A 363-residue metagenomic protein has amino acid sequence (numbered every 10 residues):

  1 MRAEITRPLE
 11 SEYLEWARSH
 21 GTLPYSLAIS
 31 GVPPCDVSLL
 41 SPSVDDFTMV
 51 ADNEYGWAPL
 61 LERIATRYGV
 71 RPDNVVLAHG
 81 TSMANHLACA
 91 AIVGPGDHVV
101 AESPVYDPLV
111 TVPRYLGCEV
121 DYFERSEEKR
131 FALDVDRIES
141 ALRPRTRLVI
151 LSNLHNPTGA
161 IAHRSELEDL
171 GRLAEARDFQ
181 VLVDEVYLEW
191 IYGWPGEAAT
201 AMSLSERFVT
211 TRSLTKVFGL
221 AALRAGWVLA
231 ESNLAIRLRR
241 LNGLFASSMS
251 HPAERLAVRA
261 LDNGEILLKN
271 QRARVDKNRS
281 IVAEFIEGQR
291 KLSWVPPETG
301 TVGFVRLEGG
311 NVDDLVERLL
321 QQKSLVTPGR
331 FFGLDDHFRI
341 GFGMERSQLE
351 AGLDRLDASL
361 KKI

Functional and structural regions predicted by a protein language model:
R2-L87, N263, K362-I363: N-terminal small-domain helix-loop-helix segment of the aminotransferase-like
S26, V258, R274-A283, S293-R306: Conserved glycine-rich beta-strand-loop-beta hairpin in the small C-terminal domain of fold type I
A91-L151: PLP-dependent aminotransferase-like
D97, C118, A176-F179, E185 (+1 more regions): A short helix->loop->beta-strand "cap" motif at the edges of active sites that frequently abuts
L116, A176-R177, Q289, Q322 (+1 more regions): Helix C-cap/helix->beta junction micro-motif
E127-G196: Active-site phosphate-binding strand-loop segment of PLP-dependent enzymes
S140, E317-T327, F331-I363: PLP-dependent enzyme catalytic core of the Aspartate aminotransferase-like
V209-D276, E284, D354: Conserved core segment of the aminotransferase class I/II
